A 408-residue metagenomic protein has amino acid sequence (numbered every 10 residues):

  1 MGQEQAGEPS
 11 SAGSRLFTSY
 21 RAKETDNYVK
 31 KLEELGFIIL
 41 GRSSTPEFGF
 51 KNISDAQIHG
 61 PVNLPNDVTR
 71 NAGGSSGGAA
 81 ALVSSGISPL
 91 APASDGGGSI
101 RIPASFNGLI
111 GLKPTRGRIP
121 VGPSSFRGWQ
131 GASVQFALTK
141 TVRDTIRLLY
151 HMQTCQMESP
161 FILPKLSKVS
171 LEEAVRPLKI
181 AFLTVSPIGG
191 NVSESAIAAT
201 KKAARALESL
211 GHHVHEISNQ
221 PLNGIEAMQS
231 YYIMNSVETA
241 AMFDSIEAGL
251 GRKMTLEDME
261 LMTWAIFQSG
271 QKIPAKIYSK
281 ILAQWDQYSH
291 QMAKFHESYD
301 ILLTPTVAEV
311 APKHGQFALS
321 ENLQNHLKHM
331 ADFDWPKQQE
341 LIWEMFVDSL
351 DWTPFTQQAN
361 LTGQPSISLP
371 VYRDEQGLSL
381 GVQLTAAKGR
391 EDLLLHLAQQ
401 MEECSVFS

Functional and structural regions predicted by a protein language model:
M1-G96, R205: Gly/Ser-rich catalytic/binding loops embedded in alpha/beta enzyme cores
M1-R15, A174-K179, V237-A293, T306-E309 (+3 more regions): Short helix-loop capping/hinge segments that flank enzyme active sites or metal/cofactor-binding pockets
L16-Y20, S133-K140, S269-G270, L384-T385: Short, well-ordered beta-strand elements within core beta-sheets of diverse protein domains
K113-A203, V406-S408: A short helix-breaking turn/cap at a secondary-structure junction
A137, L378-A387, L394-L395: Short, well-ordered beta-strand elements
E194-S218, E247-R252, Y278-Y299: Acyltransferase
E340-S366: Alpha-helix-centered segments that form part of catalytic cores
